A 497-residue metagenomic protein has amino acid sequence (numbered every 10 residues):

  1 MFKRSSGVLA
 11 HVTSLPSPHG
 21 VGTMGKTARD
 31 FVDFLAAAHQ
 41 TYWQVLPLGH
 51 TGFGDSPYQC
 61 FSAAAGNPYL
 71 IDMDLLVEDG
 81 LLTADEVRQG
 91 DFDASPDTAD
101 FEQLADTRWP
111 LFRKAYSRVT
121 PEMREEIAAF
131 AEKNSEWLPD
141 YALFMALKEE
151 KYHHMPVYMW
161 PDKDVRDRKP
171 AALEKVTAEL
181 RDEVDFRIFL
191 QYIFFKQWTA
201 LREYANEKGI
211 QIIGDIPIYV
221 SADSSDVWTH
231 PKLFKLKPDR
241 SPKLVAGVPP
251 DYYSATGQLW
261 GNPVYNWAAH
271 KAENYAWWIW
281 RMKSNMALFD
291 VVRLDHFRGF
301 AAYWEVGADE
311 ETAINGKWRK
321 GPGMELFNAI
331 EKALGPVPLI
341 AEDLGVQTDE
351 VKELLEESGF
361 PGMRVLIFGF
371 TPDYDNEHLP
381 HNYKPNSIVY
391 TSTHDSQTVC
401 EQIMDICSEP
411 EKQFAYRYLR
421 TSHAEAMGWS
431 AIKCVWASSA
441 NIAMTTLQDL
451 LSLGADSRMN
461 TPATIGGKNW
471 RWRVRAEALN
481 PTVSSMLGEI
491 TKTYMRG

Functional and structural regions predicted by a protein language model:
M1-H39: Mature N-terminal, pre-catalytic/accessory segment of carbohydrate-active enzymes
F2, L9-H11, S17, D55-F195 (+3 more regions): Alpha-amylase-like alpha-glycosidases and glucanotransferases acting on alpha-linked glucans and related
K26-T51, A287-F289, V435: Catalytic domains of carbohydrate-active enzymes, especially glycoside hydrolases
A36, W198-N206, E331, L355-E356: Surface-exposed amphipathic alpha-helices with a cationic face
L46, Q211-I213, P217, V291 (+1 more regions): Outer-envelope exported proteins of Gram-negative bacteria
R187, Q191-V220: Conserved, well-ordered alpha-helix/loop/beta-strand core segments that scaffold catalytic motifs
G467, T482-G497: C-terminal accessory segments of extracellular proteins
